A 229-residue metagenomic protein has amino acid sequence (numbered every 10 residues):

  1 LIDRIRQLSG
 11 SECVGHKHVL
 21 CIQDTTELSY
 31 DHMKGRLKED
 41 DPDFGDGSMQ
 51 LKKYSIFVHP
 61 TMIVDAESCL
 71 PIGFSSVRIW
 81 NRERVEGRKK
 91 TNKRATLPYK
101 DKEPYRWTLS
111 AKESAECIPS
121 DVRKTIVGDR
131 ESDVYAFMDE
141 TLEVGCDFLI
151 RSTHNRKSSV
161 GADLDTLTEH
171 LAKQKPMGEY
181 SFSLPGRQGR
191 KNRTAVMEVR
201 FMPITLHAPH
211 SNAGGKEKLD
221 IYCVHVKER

Functional and structural regions predicted by a protein language model:
L1-D41, D46, K52-F57, M62-R229: Single, function-defining residue in the core of a domain
